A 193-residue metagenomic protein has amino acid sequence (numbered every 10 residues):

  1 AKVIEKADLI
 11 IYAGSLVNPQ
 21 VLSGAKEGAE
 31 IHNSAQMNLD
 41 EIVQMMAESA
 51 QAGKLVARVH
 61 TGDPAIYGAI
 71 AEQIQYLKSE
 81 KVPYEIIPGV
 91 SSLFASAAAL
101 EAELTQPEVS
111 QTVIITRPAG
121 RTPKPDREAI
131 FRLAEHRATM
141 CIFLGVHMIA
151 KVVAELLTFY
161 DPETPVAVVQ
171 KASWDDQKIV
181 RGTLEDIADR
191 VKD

Functional and structural regions predicted by a protein language model:
A1-V90, A95, A188: Class I S-adenosyl-L-methionine
E5, D63-H136, K178-E185: Class I SAM-dependent methyltransferase SAM-binding "motif I" and its flanking Rossmann-like core
A13-G14, A35-Q36, P118-A119, F143-H147: Structural motif
S23, E48, T105-Q106, F131-R132 (+1 more regions): Short secondary-structure boundary/capping segments
A25, E80, V109, Y160-P162: Short, structurally constrained coil/turn elements that cap an alpha-helix or connect an alpha-helix to the following
Q51-V56, T112, G120, K124-D193: A contiguous loop/helix-start segment that scaffolds small-molecule binding in enzyme catalytic cores
